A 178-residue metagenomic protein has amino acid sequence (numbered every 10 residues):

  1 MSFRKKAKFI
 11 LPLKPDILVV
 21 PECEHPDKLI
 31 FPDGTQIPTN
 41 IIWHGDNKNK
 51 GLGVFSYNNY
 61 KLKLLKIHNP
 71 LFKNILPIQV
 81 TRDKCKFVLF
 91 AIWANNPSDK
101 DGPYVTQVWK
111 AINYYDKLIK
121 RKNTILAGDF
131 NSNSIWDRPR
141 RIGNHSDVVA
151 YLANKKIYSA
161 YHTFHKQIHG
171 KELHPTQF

Functional and structural regions predicted by a protein language model:
M1-G34: N-terminal, active-site-proximal structural segment of metallo-dependent hydrolase catalytic domains
M1-S2, E24, W93-N95, F130-N133 (+1 more regions): Catalytic metal-binding/acid-base residues of hydrolase active sites
F3-R4, F72, W109: Structural motif corresponding to alpha-helix initiation and N-cap regions
L13, R82-K84, L118-K122: Glycine-rich phosphate-binding loop signature in dinucleotide/nucleotide-binding domains
K14, K86-V88, K156: Short loop/turn motifs at secondary-structure junctions
I17, I37, Q107-F178: Metal-dependent phosphoesterases centered on the DNase I-like endonuclease/exonuclease/phosphatase
C23-N96: Structured beta-strand-rich core segments of catalytic domains in phosphoester-bond hydrolases
L64, I92-V108, S134-P139: Surface-exposed cleft-lining segments at the edges of enzyme active sites
